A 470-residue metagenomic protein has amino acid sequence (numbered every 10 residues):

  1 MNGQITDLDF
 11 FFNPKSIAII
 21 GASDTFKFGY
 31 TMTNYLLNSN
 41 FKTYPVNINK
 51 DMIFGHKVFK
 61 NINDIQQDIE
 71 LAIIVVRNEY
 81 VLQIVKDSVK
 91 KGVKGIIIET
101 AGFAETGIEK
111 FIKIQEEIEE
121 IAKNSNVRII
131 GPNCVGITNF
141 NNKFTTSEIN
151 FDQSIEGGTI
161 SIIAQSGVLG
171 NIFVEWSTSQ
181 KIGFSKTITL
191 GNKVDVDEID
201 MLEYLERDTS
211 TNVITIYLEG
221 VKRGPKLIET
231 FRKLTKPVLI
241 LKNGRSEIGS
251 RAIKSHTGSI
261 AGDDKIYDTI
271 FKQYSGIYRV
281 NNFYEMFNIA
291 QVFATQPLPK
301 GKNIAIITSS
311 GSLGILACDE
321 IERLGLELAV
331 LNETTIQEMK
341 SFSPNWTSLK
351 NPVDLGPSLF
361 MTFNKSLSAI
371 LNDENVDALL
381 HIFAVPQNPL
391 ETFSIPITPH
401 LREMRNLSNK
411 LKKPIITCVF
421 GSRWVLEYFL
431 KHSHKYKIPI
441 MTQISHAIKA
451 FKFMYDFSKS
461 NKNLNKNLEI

Functional and structural regions predicted by a protein language model:
M1-I470: Catalytic-core regions of core metabolic enzymes, especially those transforming organic acids/acyl-group intermediates
